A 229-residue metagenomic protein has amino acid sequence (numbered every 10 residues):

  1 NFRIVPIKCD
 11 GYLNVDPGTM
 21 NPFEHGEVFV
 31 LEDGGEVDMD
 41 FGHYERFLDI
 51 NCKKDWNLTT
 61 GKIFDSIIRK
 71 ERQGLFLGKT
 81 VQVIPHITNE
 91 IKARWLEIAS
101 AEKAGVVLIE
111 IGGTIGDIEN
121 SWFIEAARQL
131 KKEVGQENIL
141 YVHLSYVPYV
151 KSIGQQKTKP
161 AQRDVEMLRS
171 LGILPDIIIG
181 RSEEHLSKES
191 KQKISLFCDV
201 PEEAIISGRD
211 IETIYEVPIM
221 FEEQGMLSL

Functional and structural regions predicted by a protein language model:
N1-L229: Flexible phosphate-sensing "switch/lid" loops adjacent to ATP/NTP-binding sites across phosphate-transfer
